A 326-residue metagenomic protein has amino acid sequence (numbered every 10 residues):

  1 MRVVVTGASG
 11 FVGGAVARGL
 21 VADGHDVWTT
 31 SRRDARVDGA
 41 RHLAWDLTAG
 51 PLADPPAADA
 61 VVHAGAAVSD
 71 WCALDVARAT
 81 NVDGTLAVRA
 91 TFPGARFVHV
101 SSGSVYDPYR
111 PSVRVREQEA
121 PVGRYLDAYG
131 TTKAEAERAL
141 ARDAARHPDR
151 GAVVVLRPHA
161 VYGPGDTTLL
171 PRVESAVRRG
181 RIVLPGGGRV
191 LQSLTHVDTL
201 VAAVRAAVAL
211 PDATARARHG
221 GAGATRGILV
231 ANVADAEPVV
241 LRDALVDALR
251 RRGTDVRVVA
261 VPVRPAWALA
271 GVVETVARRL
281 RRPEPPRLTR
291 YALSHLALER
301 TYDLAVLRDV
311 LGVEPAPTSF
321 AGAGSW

Functional and structural regions predicted by a protein language model:
V3-D23: N-terminal Rossmann NAD(P)H-binding glycine-rich loop of SDR-like oxidoreductase domains
A35-R36, A44-D83, T91, P108: NAD(P)H-binding glycine-rich loop region in Rossmannoid oxidoreductase-like domains and their noncatalytic homologs
A87-A128: Conserved Rossmann-fold NAD(P)-dependent oxidoreductase catalytic core, especially the SDR/UDP-sugar
R124-V154: Active-site Tyr-X1-5-Lys
V154-R172: Flexible, glycine-rich beta-alpha linker
T167-R172, G186-P211, R216-R218, L229: Substrate-positioning beta->alpha
A207-P286, V310, G324-W326: Mid/C-terminal beta-alpha module of Rossmann-like enzyme folds, strongest in SDR-family dehydrogenases/epimerases
Y302-W326: Amphipathic terminal alpha-helices
